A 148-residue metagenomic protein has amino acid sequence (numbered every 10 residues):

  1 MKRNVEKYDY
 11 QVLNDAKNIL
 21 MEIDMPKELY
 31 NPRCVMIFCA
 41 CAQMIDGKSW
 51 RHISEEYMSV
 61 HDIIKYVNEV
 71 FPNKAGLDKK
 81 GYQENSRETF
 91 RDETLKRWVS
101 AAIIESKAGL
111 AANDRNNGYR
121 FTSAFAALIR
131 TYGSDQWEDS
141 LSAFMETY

Functional and structural regions predicted by a protein language model:
M1-D46: Long, low-complexity, charged/polar intrinsically disordered regions in eukaryotic proteins
V5-D9, Y30, E56, G118 (+2 more regions): Intrinsic-disorder-associated interaction segments
K7-Q11, V60-H61, Y148: Short, compositionally biased low-complexity segments
I19-P26, M44-G47, A101, T131 (+2 more regions): Surface-exposed polar/charged interaction patches
P32-R33, V60, K74-K107: Short amphipathic alpha-helical interaction segments
K48-Y82: Short acidic, hydrophobic short linear motifs in intrinsically disordered regions
A108, N113-Y148: Short, amphipathic alpha-helical interaction segments positioned at domain boundaries
